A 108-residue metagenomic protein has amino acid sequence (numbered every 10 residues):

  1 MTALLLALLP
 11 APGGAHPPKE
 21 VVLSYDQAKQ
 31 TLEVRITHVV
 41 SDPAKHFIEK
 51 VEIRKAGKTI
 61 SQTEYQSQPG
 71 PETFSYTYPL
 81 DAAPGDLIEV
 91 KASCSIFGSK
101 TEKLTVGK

Functional and structural regions predicted by a protein language model:
P10-P12: N-terminal signal peptide c-region/cleavage motif recognized by signal peptidases
H16-I48: Short, surface-exposed binding/anchoring microloops in extracellular/periplasmic proteins
V34-I36, T73-D81: Exposed aromatic-hydrophobic patches
F47-E49, D86-I88: Short beta-strand/loop motifs in extracellular/secreted proteins, especially within beta-sandwich accessory domains
K50-R54: Beta-strand signatures of extracellular beta-sandwich domains
K58-P69, T105-G107: Solvent-exposed serine/threonine-rich low-complexity stretches and specific carbohydrate-binding patches
P79-D86, C94: Surface-exposed, short loops/turns at beta-strand junctions within beta-sandwich domains
A92-E102: Short acidic/polar inter-strand loop motif in beta-rich domains
